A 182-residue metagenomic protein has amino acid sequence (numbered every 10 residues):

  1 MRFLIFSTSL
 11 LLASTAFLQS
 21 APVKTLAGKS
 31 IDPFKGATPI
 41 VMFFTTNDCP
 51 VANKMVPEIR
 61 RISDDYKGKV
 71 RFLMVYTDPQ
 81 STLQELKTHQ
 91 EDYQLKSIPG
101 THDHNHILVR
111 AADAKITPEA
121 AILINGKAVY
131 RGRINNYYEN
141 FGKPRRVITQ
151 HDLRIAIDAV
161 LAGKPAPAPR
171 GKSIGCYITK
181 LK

Functional and structural regions predicted by a protein language model:
I5-A16: Bacterial N-terminal signal peptides
A21-I40: A short beta-strand-turn-helix
F34-P50, I157: Short active-site neighborhood of thiol/selenol oxidoreductases, capturing the structured segment around
T46-V56, P79, C176-T179: Short, thiol/selenol-centered motifs that function as redox-active sites or metal-ligating centers
N53-Y93, H102-A111: Structural microenvironment flanking redox-active thiols in thiol-disulfide oxidoreductases
Q90-I124, A128-R133: Short, internal strand/loop/helix patches that form the active-site neighborhood or redox-interaction surface
I124, A128-K182: Thiol-/selenol-based redox modules, centered on thioredoxin-like and closely related oxidoreductase domains
